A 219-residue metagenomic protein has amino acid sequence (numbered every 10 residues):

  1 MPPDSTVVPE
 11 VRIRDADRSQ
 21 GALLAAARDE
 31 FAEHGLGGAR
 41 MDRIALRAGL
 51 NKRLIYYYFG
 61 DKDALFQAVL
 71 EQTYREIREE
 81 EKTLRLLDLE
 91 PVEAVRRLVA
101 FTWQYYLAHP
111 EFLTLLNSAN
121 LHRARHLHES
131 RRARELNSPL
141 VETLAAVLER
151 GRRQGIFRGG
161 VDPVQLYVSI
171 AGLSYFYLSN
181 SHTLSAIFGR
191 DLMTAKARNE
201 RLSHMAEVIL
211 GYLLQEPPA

Functional and structural regions predicted by a protein language model:
M1-V7, F101-Q104, A108, S138-Q154 (+1 more regions): C-terminal peripheral helix-coil segments that are non-catalytic and often amphipathic
S19-A27, I44, V69-T73, I77 (+1 more regions): Generic hydrophobic, amphipathic alpha-helix propensity
A22, E30-A64, A68: Helix-turn-helix
L23-F31, T102, I209: Short hydrophobic clusters on alpha-helical segments that form packing/core surfaces in small helical domains
E33-G37, L87-D88, H109, Q154: Short coil/turn segments at alpha/beta junctions that flank glycine-rich nucleotide-binding fingerprints
K82-T114, R134-N137, V141-T143, P163-Y167 (+2 more regions): Hydrophobic alpha-helical connector segments
A94, A108-R131, S181-F188: Amphipathic alpha-helical segments used for helix-helix packing
